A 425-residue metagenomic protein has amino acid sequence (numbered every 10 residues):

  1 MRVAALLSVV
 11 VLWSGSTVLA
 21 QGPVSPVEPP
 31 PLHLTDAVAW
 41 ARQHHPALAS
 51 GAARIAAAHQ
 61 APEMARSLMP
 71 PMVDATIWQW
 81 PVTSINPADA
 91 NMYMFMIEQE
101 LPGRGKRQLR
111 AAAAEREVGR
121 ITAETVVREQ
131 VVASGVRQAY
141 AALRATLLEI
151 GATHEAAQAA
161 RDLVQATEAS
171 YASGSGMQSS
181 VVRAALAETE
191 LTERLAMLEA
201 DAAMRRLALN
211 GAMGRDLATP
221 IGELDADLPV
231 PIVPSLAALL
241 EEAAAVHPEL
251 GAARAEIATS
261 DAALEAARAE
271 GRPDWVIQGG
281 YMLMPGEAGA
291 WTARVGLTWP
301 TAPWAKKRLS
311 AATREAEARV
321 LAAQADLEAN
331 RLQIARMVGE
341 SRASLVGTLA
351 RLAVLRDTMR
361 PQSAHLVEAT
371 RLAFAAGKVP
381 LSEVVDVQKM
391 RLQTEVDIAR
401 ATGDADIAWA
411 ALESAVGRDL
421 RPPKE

Functional and structural regions predicted by a protein language model:
A20-I77, N91, E100-P102, L109 (+6 more regions): Bacterial Sec-pathway N-terminal export signals of envelope proteins
Q21-G22, P26, D397-E425: Acidic, low-complexity, intrinsically disordered peripheral segments
L32, R107, A123-V246, S341-T348 (+3 more regions): Periplasmic alpha-helical coiled-coil/stalk elements that build and connect Gram-negative outer-membrane
A39-A49, A56-P70, S84-N86, F95-A112 (+8 more regions): A glycine-/polar-enriched beta->alpha junction
S50-A65, R128, V132-T153, D162-V164 (+5 more regions): Amphipathic alpha-helical coiled-coil segments
P71-P81, P273-L283: Transmembrane beta-strand segments that form the barrel wall of outer-membrane beta-barrel proteins
V82-A90, E256, M282-A290: Solvent-exposed loop/turn segments connecting transmembrane beta-strands in outer-membrane beta-barrel proteins
N91-I97, L239, W275, W291-L297: Hydrophobic, lipid-facing positions within transmembrane beta-strands of outer-membrane proteins
